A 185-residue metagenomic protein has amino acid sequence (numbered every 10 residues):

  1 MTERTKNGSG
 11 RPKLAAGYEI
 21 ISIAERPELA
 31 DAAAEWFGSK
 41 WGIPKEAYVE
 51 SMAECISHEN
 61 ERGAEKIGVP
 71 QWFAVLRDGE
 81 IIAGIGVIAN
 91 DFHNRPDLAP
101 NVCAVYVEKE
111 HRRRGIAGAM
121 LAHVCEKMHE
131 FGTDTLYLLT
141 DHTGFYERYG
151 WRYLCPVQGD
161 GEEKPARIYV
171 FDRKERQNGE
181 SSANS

Functional and structural regions predicted by a protein language model:
M1-A32, E175-S185: Conserved N-terminal entry element of GNAT/NAT acetyltransferase domains
G17-Y18, E28-N60: Conserved GNAT-fold acetyl-CoA-binding loop/helix
H58-A74, N101: A short helix-loop-beta-strand connector motif used in the catalytic cores of GNAT acetyltransferases and, in some
P70, E163-Y169: Short hydrophobic/aromatic beta-strand or adjacent loop that forms the aromatic wall/cage of a ligand/substrate-binding
W72-A74, E80-N90, N101, Y106: Conserved beta-strand in the GNAT
D91-D97, R114: Helix-adjacent hinge/juxtasegments
A104-V107, R113-E126: Conserved acetyl-CoA-binding loop-helix of GNAT-fold acetyltransferases
E130-D134, T140-P165: Conserved active-site alpha-helix within GNAT-family acetyltransferase domains
